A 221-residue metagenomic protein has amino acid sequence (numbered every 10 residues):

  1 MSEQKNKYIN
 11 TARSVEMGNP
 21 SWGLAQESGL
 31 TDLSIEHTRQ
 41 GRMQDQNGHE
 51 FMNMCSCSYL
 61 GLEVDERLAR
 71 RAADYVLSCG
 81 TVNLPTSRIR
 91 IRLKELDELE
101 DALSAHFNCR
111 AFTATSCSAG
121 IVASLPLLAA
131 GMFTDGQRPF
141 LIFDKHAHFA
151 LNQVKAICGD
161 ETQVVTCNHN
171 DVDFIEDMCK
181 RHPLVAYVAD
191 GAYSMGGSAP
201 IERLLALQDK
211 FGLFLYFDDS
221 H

Functional and structural regions predicted by a protein language model:
K5-V82, L213: N-terminal "arm"/small-domain region of PLP-dependent enzymes with the aminotransferase-like
G61-L62, I89-L93, F149, A192-G196: Short, small-residue-enriched loops and turns at beta-alpha junctions that line or gate enzyme active sites
A69-S116: Conserved N-terminal alpha-helix of the aminotransferase class I/II PLP-enzyme fold
A111-T115, F143-D144, Y187-A189, L215-D219: General beta-strand structural signal in soluble alpha/beta enzymes
L127-A150, N168: Conserved PLP-anchoring active-site segment centered on the Schiff-base-forming lysine
F149-G159: Active-site-proximal loop->helix
V164-Y216: Active-site phosphate-binding strand-loop segment of PLP-dependent enzymes
